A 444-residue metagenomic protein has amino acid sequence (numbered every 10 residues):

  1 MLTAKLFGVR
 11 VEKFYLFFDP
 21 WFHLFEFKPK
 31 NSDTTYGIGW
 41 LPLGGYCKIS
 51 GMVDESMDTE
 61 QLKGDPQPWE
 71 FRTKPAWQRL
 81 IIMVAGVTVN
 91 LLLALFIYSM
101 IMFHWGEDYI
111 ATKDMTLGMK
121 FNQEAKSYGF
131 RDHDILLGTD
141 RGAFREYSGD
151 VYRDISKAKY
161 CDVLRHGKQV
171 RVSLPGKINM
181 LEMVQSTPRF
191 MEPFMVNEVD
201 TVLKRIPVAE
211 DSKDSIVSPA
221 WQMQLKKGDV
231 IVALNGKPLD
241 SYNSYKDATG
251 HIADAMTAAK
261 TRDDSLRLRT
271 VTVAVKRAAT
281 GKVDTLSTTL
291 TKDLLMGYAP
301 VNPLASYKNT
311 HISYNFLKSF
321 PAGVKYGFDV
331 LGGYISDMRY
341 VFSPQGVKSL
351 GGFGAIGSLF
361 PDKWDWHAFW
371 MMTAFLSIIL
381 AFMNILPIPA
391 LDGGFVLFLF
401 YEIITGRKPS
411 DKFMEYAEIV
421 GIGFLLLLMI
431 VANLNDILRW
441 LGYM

Functional and structural regions predicted by a protein language model:
M1-K63, M383-T405: Small-residue-rich helix-interface/hinge motifs
T3, F7, V11, I101-Y109 (+3 more regions): Membrane-interfacial segments
G45, I49-E55, E60-N122, S218 (+2 more regions): Internal alpha-helical transmembrane segments
D65-K74, T187-P238, T249-F382, L397-V420 (+1 more regions): Functional transmembrane alpha-helices
M83-M115, D150-Y152, D162, K168-D211 (+2 more regions): PDZ/PDZ-like peptide-tail recognition elements
F96-H104, A381, I385, I403 (+1 more regions): Hydrophobic membrane-targeting alpha-helices
K120-V170: Membrane-interface segments at or immediately adjacent to transmembrane helices that form the boundary between
A125-Y147, A220-D247, A417: Conserved PDZ fold ligand-binding element
